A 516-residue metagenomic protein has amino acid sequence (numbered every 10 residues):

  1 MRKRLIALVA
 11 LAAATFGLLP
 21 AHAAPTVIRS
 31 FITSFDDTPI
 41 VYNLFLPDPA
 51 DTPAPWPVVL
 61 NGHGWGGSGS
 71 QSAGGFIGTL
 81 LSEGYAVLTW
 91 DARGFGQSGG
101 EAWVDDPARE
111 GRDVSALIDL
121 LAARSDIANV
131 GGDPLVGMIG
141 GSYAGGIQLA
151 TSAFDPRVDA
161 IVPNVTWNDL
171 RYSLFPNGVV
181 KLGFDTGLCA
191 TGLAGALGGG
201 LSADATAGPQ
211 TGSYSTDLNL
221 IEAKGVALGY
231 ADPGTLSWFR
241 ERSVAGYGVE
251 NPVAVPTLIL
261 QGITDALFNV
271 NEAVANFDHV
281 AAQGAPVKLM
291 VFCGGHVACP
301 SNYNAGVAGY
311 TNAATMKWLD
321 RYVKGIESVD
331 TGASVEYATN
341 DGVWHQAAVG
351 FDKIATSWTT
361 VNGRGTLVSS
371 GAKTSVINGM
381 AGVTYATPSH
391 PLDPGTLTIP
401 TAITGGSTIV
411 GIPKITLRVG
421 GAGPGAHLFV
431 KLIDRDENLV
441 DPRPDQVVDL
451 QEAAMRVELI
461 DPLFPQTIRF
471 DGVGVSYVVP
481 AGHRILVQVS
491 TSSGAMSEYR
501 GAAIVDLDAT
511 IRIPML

Functional and structural regions predicted by a protein language model:
A24-A54: N-terminal cap/lid segment of alpha/beta-hydrolase-fold proteins
T26-F31, A282, I326-L516: Glycine/threonine-rich phosphate-binding loop and adjacent beta-strand/alpha-helix elements that clamp
D48-P55, E101-R109, A116-S142: Gly/Ser-rich "nucleophile elbow"/oxyanion-hole loop immediately N-terminal to the catalytic nucleophile in hydrolases
D51-W56, N61-L88, R93-G99, A266-N269 (+1 more regions): Short substrate-entry loop that stabilizes the transition state in hydrolases
S82, G111, G131, A150-P252 (+1 more regions): Accessory cap/linker subdomain of secreted extracellular hydrolases
V253, I259-Q261: Short beta-strand/loop motif that positions the catalytic acidic residue of the alpha/beta-hydrolase fold
N269-H279: Short alpha-helix in the alpha/beta-hydrolase fold that links the catalytic acid
V280-A298: Catalytic histidine neighborhood in serine/cysteine hydrolases with alpha/beta-hydrolase-type architecture
